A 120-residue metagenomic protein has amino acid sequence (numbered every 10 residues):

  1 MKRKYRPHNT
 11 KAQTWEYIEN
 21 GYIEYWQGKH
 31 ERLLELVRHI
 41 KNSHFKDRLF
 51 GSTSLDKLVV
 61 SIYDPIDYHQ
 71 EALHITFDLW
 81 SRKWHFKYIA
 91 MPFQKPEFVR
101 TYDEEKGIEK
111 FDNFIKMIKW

Functional and structural regions predicted by a protein language model:
M1-I66: Negatively charged, low-complexity tracts enriched in Asp/Glu with abundant Ser/Thr
M1-Y17, M91-W120: Mixed-charge, Lys/Arg-enriched low-complexity segments
N20, L33-I40, V60, L73-I75 (+3 more regions): Generic hydrophobic secondary-structure signal
L33, K46, Q70, I108-I115: Generic N-terminal initiation segments characterized by hydrophobic and/or small/turn-forming residues
P65-E109: Intrinsically disordered, low-complexity regulatory segments enriched in Ser/Thr/Pro and charged residues
